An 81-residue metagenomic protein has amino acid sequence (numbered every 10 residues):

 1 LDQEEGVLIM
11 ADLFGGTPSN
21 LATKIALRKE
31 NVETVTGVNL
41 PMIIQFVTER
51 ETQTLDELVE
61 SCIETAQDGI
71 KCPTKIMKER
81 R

Functional and structural regions predicted by a protein language model:
L1-R81: N-terminal loops that bind phosphate or other acidic moieties and the adjacent beta-alpha structural core
